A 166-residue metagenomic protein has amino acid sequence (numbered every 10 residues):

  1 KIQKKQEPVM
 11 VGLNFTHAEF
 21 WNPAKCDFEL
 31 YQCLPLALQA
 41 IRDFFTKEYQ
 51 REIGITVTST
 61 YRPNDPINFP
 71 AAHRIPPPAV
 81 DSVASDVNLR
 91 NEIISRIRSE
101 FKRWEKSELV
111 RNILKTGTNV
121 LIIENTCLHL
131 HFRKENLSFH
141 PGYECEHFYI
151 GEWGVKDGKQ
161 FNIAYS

Functional and structural regions predicted by a protein language model:
K1-E52: Active-site acidic/histidine clusters and adjacent loop/turn architecture that either coordinate catalytic ions
Q3, L34, L38, I55-V57 (+2 more regions): Generic hydrophobic secondary-structure signal
K4-V9, A24, N64-I67, A71 (+1 more regions): Generic low-complexity segments that are intrinsically disordered, proline-rich and/or Lys/Arg-biased
F45-G54, E108-L114: Short secondary-structure junctions
Q50-T58, I122-I123, H131: A structural signal for short, well-ordered beta-strand segments and their strand-loop junctions that often border
I53-R74: Active-site nucleotide-donor binding segment shared across nucleotidyl transfer reactions
A71-S166: Catalytic cores and adjacent binding grooves of peptidoglycan-active enzymes
